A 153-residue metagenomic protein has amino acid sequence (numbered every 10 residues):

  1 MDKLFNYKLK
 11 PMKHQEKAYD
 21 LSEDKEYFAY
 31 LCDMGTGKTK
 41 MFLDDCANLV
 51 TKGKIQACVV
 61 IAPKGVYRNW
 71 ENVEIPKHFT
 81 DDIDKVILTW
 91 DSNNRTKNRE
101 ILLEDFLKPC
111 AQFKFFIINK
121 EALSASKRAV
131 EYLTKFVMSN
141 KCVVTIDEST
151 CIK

Functional and structural regions predicted by a protein language model:
M1-K153: SF2 helicase/translocase NTPase motor core, specifically the RecA-like lobe 1 inter-motif segment between Walker
